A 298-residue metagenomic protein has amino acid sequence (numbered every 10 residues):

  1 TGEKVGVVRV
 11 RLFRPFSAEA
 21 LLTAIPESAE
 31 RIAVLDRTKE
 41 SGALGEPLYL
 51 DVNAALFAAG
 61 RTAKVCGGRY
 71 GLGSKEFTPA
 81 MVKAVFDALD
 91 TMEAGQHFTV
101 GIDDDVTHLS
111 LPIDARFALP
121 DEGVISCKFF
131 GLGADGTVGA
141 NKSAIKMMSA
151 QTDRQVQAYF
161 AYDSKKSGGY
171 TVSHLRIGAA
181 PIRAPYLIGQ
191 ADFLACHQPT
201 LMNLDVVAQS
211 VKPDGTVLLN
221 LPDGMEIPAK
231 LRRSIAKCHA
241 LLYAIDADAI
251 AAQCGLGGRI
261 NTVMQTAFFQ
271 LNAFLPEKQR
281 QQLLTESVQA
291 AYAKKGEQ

Functional and structural regions predicted by a protein language model:
G2-V7, A58, M147-R154: Short helix-loop-beta junction
V5-K64, R69-K75: C-terminal non-catalytic interaction/assembly regions of soluble proteins
V5-V8, R61-G67, M92-D103, Q155-Y159 (+2 more regions): Flexible, glycine/charged-enriched surface loops at secondary-structure junctions
R14-E19, S28-R31, L35-R37, G42-E46 (+3 more regions): Active-site cofactor/cluster-binding pocket
L22-P26, F77-D87, L256-N261: Short, surface-exposed amphipathic charged segments that create phosphate/polyanion-binding patches used for binding
T23, L50-A55, Y70-M81, V106-D114 (+3 more regions): Noncatalytic linker/hinge segments flanking ATPase motor cores
A63-G73, A84-E93, A208-S210, D214-V217: A short, terminal or domain-edge coil/loop segment
G73-S126, Q298: Flexible inter-domain linker/hinge segments
